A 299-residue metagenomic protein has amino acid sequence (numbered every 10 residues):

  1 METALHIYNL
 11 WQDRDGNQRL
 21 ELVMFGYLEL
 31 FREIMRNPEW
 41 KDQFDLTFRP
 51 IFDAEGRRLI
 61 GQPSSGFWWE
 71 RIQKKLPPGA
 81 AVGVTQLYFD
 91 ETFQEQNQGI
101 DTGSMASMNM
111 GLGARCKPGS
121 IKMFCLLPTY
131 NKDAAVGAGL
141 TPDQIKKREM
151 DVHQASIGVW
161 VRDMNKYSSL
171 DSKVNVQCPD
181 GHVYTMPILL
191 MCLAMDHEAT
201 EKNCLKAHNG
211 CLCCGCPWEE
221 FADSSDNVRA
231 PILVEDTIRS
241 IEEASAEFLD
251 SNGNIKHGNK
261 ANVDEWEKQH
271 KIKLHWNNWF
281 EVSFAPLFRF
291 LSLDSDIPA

Functional and structural regions predicted by a protein language model:
T3-N9, V23-G26, G103: Long acidic/polar interaction regions in large eukaryotic complex-forming proteins
R19-T92, G137-K147, V152-I157, V161-A299: Charged (Asp/Glu and Lys/Arg) segments that form or flank catalytic channels of large polymer- and nucleotide-handling
Q94-A135: Acidic, metal-ligating active-site segments
